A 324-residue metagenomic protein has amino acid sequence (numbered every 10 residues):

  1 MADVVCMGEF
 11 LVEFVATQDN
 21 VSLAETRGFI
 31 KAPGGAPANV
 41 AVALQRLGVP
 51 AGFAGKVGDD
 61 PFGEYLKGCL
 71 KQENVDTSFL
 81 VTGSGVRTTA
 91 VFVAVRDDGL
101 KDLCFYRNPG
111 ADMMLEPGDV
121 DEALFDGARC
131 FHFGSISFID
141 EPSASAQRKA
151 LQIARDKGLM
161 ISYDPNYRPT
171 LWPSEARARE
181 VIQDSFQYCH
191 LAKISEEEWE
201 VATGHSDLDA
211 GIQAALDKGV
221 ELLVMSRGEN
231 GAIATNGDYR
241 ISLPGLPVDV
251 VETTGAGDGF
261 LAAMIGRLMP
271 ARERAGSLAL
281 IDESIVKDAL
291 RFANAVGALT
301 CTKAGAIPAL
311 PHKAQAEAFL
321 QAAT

Functional and structural regions predicted by a protein language model:
M1-D76, L115: Glycine-rich phosphate/adenosyl-contacting loop at the front of the ribokinase-like
D3-V5, Q152, G204-T324: Conserved phosphate-binding/catalytic region of the ribokinase-like
V42, A90-A94, G231-T235: Short beta-strand scaffold segments in enzyme catalytic cores
P50-F133, A318-T324: Conserved N-terminal subdomain of the carbohydrate kinase-like
A123-L124, D184-S185, L216: Structural alpha-helical scaffold elements that stabilize or flank donor/cofactor-binding regions in carbohydrate
I136-Q213, E229-G231: Conserved beta-alpha-beta core of the PfkB/ribokinase-like small-molecule kinase fold
